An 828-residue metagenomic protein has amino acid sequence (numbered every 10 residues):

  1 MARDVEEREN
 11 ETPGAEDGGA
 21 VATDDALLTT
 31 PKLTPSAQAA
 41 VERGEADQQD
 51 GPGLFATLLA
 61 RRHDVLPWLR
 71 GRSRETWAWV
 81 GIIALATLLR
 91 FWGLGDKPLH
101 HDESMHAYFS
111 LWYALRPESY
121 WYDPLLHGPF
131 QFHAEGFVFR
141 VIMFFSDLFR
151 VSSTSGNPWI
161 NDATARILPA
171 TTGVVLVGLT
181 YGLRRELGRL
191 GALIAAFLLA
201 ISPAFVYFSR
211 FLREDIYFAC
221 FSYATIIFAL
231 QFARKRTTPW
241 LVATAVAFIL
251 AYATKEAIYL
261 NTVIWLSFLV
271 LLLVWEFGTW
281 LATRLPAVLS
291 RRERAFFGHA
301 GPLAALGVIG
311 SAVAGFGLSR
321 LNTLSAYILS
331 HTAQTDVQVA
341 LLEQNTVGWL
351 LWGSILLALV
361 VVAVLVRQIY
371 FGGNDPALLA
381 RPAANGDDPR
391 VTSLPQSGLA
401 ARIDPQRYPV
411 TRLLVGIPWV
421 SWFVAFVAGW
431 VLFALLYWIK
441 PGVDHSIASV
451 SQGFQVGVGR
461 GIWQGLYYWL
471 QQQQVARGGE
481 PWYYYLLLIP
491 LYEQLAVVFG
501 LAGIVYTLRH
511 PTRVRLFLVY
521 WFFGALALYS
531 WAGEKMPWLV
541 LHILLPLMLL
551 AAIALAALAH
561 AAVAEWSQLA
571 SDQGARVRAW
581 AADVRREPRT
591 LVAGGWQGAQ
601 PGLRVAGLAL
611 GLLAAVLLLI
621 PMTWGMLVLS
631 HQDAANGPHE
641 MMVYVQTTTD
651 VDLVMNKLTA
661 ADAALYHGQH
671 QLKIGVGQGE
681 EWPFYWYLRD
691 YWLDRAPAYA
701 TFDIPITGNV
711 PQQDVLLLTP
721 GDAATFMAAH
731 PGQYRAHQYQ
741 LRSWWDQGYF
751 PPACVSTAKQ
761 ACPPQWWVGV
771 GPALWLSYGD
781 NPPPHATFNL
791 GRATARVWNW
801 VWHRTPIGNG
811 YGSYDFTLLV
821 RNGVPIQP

Functional and structural regions predicted by a protein language model:
A2-A570: Membrane-integral, polyisoprenol-dependent glycosyltransferases of the GT-C/oligosaccharyltransferase superfamily
Y120-P124, L148-V151, Q669-I674, A696-T701: Surface-exposed patches in mature extracellular/periplasmic domains of secreted proteins
A204-F205, L526-Y529, E680, T701-F702 (+1 more regions): Solvent-exposed loop/turn segments at secondary-structure junctions within structured extracellular/periplasmic domains
S354, L688-N709: A short, well-structured beta->alpha microelement
F426-V427, A664-Q669, I706-Q712: Flexible, charged surface loops at secondary-structure boundaries
W469-Q472, G607-K673, G677-L688, K759-V824: Membrane-proximal, lumen/periplasm-facing interface regions of secretory-pathway glyco- and lipid-modifying enzymes
L508, F523, L555-S630: Signature aromatic-anchored transmembrane alpha helix within multi-pass, membrane-resident enzymes that catalyze glycan
P705-T805: Periplasmic/luminal catalytic loop of GT-C fold multi-pass membrane glycosyltransferases that transfer sugars from
